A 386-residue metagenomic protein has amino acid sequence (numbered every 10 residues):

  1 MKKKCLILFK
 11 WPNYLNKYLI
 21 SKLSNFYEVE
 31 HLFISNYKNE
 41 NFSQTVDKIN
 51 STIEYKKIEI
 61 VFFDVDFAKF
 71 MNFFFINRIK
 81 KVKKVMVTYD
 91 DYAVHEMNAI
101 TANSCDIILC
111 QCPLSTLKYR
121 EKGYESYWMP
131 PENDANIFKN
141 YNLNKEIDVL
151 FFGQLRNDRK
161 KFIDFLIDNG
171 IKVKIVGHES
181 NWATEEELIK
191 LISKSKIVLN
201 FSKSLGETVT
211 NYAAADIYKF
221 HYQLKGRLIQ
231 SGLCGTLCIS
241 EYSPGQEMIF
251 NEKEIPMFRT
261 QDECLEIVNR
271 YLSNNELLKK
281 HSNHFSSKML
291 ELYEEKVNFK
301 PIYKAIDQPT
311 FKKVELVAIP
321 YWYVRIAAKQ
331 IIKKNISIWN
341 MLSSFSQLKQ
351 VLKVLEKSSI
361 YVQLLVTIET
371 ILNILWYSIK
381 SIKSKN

Functional and structural regions predicted by a protein language model:
C5-Y124, I137-F138, L372, W376-I379: Extended catalytic core of nucleotide-activated donor transferases of GT-like folds
F9-F26, H31-N39, P113, W182-V314 (+1 more regions): Catalytic binding pocket for nucleotide-activated donors in carbohydrate/polymer assembly enzymes
K57-I58, C105, I147, S195 (+1 more regions): Local beta-strand N-terminus motif with an aromatic residue
I76, E121-D134, A214-A215, C234-T236: P-loop/Walker A phosphate-binding loop and immediately adjacent motor/lid segment at beta-alpha junctions
V87-Y89, Q111, M129, F152 (+4 more regions): Generic beta-sheet signal
E132-I197, K203-A213, Y218: Conserved catalytic-core segment of nucleotide-activated headgroup transferases in glycan assembly
E276-N386: C-terminal amphipathic helix plus adjacent low-complexity, charged tail appended to glycosyltransferase catalytic
